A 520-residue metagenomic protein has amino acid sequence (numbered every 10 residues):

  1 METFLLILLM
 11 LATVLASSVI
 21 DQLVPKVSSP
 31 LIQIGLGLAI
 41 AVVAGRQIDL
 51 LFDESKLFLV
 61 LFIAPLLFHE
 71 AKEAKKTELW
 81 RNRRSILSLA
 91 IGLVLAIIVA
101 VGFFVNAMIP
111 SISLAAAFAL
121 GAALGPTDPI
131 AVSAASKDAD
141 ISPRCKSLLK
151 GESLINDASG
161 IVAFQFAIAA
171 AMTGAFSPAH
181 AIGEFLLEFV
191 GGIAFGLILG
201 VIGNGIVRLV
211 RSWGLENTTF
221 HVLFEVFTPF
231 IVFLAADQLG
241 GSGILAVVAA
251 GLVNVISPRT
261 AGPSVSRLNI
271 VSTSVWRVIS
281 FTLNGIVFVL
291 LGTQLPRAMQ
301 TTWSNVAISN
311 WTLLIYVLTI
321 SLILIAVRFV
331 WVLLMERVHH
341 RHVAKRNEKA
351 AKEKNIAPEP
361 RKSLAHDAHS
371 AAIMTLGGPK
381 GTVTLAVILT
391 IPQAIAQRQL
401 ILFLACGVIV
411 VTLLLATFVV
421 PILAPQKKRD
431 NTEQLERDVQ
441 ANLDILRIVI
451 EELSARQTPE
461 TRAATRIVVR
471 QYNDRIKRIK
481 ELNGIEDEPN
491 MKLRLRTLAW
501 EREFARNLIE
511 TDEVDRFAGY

Functional and structural regions predicted by a protein language model:
M1-E433, T511: Transmembrane helical cores of multi-pass secondary ion antiporters/exchangers
T432-Y520: Cytosolic C-terminal regulatory domains/tails of membrane transporters and channels
